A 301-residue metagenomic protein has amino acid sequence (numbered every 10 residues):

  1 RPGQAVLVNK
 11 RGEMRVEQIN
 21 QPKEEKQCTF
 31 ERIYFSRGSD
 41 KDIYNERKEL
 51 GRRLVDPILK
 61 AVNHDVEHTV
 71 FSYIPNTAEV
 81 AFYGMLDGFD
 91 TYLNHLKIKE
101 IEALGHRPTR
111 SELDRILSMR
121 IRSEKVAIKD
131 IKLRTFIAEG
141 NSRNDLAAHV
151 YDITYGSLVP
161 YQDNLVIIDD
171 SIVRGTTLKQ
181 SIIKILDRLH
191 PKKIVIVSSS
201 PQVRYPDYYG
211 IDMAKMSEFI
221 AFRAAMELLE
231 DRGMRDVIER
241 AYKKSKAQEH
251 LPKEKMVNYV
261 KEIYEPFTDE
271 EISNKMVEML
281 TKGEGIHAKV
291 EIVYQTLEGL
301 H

Functional and structural regions predicted by a protein language model:
R1-H301: PRPP-associated nucleotide enzymes
